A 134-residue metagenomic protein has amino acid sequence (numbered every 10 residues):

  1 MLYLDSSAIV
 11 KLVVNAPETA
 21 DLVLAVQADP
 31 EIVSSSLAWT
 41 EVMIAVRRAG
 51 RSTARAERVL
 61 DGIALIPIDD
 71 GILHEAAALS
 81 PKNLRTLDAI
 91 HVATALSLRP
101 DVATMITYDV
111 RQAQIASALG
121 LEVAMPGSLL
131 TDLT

Functional and structural regions predicted by a protein language model:
M1, S35, W39, S97-T134: Acidic, PIN/NYN-like endoribonuclease modules and their adjacent C-terminal/linker elements
M1-S34, V46-R58, L129-T134: Short, well-structured N-terminal submotif of metal-dependent ribonuclease cores
L4, V33-S34, P67, T86-A89 (+1 more regions): Short beta-strand scaffold positions
A8-I9, A38, I72, H91 (+1 more regions): Alpha-helix capping/helix-boundary segments
T19, W39, T53-A56, L73 (+1 more regions): A general structural signal for well-ordered alpha-helical segments in protein cores
D29-I32, G62-A64, R99-T104: Short active-site oxyanion
A56, L65, D70, S117 (+1 more regions): Alpha-helical scaffold domains
G62-T94, L98: Acidic catalytic patch
